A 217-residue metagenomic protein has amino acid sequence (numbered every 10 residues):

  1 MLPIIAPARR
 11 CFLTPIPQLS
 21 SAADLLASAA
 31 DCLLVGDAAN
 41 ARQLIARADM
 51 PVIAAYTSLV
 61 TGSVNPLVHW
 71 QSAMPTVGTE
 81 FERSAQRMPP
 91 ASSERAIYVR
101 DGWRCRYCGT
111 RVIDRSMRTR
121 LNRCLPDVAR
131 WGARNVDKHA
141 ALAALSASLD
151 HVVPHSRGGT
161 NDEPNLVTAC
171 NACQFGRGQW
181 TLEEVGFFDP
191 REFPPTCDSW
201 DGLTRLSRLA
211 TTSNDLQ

Functional and structural regions predicted by a protein language model:
M1-A96, G102, T110-S116, R205-D215: A boundary/linker detector
S84-Q86, V112-L166, E183, F187-P190: Histidine-centered nuclease catalytic patch
R100-W103, N165: Disulfide-bonded cysteine motifs in exported proteins
C105-C108, C170-C173: Short cysteine-rich clusters marking metal-coordination/redox-active sites
I113, F175-G178: Short functional micro-motifs and their immediate structural scaffolds
H155, C173-G176: Hydrophobic alpha-helical segments
E183-Q217: Intrinsically disordered, low-complexity, charge-dense segments enriched in Lys/Arg and Glu/Asp interspersed
